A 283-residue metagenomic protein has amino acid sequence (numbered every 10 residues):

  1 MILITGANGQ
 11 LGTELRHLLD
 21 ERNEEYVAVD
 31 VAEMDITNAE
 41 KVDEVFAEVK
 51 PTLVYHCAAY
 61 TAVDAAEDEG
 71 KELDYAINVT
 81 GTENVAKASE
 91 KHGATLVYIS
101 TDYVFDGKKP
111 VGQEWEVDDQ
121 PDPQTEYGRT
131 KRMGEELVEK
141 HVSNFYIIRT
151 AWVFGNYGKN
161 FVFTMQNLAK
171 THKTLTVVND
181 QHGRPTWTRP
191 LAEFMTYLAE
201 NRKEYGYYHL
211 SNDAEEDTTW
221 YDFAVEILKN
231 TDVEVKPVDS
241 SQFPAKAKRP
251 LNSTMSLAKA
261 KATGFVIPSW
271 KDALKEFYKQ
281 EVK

Functional and structural regions predicted by a protein language model:
M1-E21: N-terminal Rossmann NAD(P)H-binding glycine-rich loop of SDR-like oxidoreductase domains
D20-E44: Adenosine-cofactor binding site in Rossmann-like domains, unifying the SAM/SAH pocket of S-adenosylmethionine-dependent
E40-I77: NAD(P)H-binding glycine-rich loop region in Rossmannoid oxidoreductase-like domains and their noncatalytic homologs
V54, D68-V97: NAD(P)-cofactor binding segment of oxidoreductase domains
A76, T80-N84, K91, V104-I148 (+1 more regions): Catalytic helix-loop patch of NAD(P)-dependent Rossmann-fold dehydrogenases
E136-G183, R189-T196: NAD(P)-dependent short-chain dehydrogenase/reductase
F194-M195, N201-P244, L251-N252: Mid/C-terminal beta-alpha module of Rossmann-like enzyme folds, strongest in SDR-family dehydrogenases/epimerases
V233, K248-K283: C-terminal amphipathic/interface module of NAD(P)-dependent oxidoreductases and related NAD-binding regulators
